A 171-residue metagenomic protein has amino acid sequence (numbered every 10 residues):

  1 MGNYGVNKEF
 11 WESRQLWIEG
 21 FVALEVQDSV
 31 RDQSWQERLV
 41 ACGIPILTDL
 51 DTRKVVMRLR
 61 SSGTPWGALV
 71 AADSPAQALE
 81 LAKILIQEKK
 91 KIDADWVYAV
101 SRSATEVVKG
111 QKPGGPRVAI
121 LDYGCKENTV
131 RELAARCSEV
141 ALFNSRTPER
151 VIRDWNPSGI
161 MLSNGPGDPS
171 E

Functional and structural regions predicted by a protein language model:
M1-W155, P169: RNA-binding accessory domains that recognize and position tRNA/RNA substrates
M161-E171: Short glycine/threonine-rich loop/turn motifs
